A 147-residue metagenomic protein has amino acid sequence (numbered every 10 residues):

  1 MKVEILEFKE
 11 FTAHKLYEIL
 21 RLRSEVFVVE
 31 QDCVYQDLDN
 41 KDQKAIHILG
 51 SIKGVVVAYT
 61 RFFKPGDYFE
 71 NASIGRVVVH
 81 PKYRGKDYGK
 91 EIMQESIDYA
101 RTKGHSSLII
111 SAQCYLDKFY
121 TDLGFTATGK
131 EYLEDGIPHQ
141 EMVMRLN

Functional and structural regions predicted by a protein language model:
M1-H47, S51-V56: Short amphipathic alpha-helix that is part of the acyltransferase structural core
L38-Q43, G66, L133-E134: A short beta-turn/loop motif at secondary-structure boundaries
L49, V55-P65, N71-V78: Conserved beta-strand in the GNAT
K64-I74, R84, E134-H139: A conserved beta-turn-beta hairpin within the catalytic core of GNAT-like acetyltransferases that forms part
V79, G85-D98: Conserved acetyl-CoA-binding loop-helix of GNAT-fold acetyltransferases
M93, A100-Q113: Conserved GNAT acetyl-CoA-binding A-motif
C114, L133-N147: C-terminal "cap" of GNAT-fold acetyltransferases
T121-K130: Conserved acetyl-CoA-binding loop of GNAT-fold acetyltransferases
